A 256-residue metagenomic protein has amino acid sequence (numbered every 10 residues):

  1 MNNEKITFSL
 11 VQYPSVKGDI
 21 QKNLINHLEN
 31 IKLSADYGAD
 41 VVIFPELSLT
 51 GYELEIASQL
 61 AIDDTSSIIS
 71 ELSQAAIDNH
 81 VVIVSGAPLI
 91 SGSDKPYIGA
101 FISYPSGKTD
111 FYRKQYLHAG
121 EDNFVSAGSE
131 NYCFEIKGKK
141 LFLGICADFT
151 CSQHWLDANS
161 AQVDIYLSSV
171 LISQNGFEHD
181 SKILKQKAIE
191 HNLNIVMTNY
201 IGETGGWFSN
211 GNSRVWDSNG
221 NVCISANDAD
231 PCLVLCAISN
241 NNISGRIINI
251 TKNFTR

Functional and structural regions predicted by a protein language model:
N3-L10: Extreme N-terminal starter segment of soluble prokaryotic enzymes
Q12-K17: Short polar catalytic/cofactor-binding loops
I20, E29-P105, Q174-L193: Cys-nucleophile CN-hydrolase/nitrilase-fold catalytic domain and related Cys-dependent amidase chemistry that acts on
K22-L33, F149-L156: Short, acidic/polar
D40-V41, L141, D164-I165: Structural motif
S67-V84, T150-L233: CN hydrolase (nitrilase-like) catalytic-core segments centered on the catalytic cysteine and neighboring Lys/Glu
S85-A87, G99-I102, Y132, S213-V215 (+1 more regions): Short beta-strand scaffold segments in enzyme catalytic cores
S91-A161, Q174-K182, S239-R256: Active-site catalytic loop in hydrolytic enzyme cores
